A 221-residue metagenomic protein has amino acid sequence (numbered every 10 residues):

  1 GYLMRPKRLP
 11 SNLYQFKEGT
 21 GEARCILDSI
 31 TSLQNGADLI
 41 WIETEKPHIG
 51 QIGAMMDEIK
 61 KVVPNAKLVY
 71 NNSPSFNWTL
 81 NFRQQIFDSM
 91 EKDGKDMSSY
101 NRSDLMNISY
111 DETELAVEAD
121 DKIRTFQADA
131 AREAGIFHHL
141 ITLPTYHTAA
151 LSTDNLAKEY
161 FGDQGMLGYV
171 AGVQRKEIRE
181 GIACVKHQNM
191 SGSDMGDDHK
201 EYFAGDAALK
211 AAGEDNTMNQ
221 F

Functional and structural regions predicted by a protein language model:
G1-F137, K158, S193-F221: Alpha/beta enzyme core
T44, T142-P144: Short secondary-structure boundary segments
L68-P74, R132, D163-R179: Short, basic, helix/turn surface patches
N77-T79, H139-L140, H147-S152: Short active-site-adjacent structural elements
A150-M166: C-terminal helical cap(s) of enzyme catalytic domains, especially alpha/beta-barrels
A183-D194: Extracellular/luminal recognition modules and glycoprotein regions
